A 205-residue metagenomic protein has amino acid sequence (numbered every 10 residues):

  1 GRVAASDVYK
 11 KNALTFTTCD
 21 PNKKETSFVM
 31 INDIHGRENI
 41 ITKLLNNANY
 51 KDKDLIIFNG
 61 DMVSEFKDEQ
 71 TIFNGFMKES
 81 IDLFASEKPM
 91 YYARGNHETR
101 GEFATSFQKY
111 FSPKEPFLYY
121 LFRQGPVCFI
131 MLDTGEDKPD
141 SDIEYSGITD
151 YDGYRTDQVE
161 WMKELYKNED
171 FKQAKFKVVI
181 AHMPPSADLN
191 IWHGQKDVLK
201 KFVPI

Functional and structural regions predicted by a protein language model:
G1-M30, H35, Y50-K51: Acidic, histidine-bearing metal-coordination/catalytic regions of metal-dependent phosphoesterases
R2-V8, Q70-K172, K201, I205: Extended active-site neighborhood of metal-dependent phosphoesterases/phosphodiesterases
K24-E102: Conserved, compact domain cores that house catalytic/ligand-binding motifs in diverse enzymes and effector modules
E25-H35, P126-D140, V178-H182: Active-site-proximal beta-strand elements of phosphoester/diester hydrolases
I41, A104, L189-W192: A short acidic (Asp/Glu
E65, T99-R100, K138-P139, P185-L189: Flexible loop/turn segments at secondary-structure boundaries
Y166-N190: Short acidic, glycine-rich surface-loop motifs adjacent to enzyme active sites
L189-I205: Conserved beta-sheet core of the metallophosphoesterase superfamily
